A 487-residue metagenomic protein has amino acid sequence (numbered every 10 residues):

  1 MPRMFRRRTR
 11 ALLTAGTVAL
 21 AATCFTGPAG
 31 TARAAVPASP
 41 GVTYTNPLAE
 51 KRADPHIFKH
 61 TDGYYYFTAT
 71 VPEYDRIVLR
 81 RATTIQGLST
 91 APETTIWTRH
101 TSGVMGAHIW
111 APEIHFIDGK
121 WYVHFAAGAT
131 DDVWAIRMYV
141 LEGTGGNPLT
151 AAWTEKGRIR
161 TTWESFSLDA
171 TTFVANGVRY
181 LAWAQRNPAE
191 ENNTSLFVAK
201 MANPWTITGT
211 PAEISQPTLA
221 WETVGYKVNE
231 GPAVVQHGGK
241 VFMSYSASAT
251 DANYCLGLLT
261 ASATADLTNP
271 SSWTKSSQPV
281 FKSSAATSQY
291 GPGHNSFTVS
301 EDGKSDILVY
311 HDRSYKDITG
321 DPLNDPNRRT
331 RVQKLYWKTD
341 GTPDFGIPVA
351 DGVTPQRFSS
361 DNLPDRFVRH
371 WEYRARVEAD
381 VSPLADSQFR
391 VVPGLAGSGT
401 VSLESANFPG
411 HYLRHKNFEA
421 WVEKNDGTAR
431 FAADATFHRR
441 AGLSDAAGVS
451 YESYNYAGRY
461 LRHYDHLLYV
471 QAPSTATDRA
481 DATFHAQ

Functional and structural regions predicted by a protein language model:
M1-A35: Secretory targeting and sorting signals
A35-R357, D386-V392, D434-G448: Carbohydrate-active catalytic/glycan-binding domains of CAZyme proteins, especially the secreted or lumenal ectodomains
A53, D62-G63, V71-E73, N362-R366 (+5 more regions): Short polar catalytic/cofactor-binding loops
T68, R80, H124-F125, A182 (+11 more regions): Beta-strand residues in well-ordered beta-sheet regions across diverse protein folds
A82, P348-D351, N362-L363, E378-P383 (+4 more regions): Secondary-structure transition/turn motif
K334-D340, P473, H485-Q487: Short beta-strand-to-coil "C-cap" segments at the C-terminal boundary of structured domains/repeats, marking
A350-R374, R390-E419, H438-H466, T483-Q487: Extracellular glycan-recognition/adhesion modules and their associated mucin-like linkers
W371-R390, K416-T436, H463-A482: Short, tandemly repeated low-complexity microdomains enriched for cysteine and small residues
